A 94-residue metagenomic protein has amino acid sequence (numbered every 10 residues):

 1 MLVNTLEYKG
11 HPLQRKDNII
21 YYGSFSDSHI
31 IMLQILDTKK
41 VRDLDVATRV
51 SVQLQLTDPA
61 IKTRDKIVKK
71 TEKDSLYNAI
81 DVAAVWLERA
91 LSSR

Functional and structural regions predicted by a protein language model:
M1-T48: The feature represents the first ordered module of a protein
D37-K39, L54-D58: Beta-strand elements of well-folded, non-transmembrane domains
D58-R94: Short, compact, well-ordered microdomains
